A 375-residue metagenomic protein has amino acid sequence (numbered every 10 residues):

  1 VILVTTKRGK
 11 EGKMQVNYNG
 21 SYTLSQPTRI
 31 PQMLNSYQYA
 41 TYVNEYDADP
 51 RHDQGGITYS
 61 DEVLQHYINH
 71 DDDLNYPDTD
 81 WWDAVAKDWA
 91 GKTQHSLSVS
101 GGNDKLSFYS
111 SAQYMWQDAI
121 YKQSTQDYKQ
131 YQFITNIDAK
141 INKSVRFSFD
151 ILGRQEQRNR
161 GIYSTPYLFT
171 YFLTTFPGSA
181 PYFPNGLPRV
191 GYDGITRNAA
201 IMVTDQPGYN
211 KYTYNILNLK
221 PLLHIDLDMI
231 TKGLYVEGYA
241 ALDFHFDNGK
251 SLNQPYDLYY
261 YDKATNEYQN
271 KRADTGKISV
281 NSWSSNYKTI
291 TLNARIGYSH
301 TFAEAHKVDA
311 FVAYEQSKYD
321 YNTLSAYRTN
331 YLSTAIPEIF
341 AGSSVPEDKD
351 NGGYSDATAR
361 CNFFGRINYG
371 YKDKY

Functional and structural regions predicted by a protein language model:
V1-P27, K105-P184, G208-S251, W283-D320 (+1 more regions): Transmembrane beta-barrel strand/turn architecture of Gram-negative outer membrane proteins
R8-S124: Residues embedded in well-ordered regular secondary structure
V16, S343-F364: Outer-membrane beta-barrel signature, preferentially recognizing the C-terminal barrel domain of Gram-negative
M33-L34, S124-Y128, M202-Q206, N253-P255 (+1 more regions): "Short basic amphipathic alpha-helical interaction patches in structured regions
Y37-P77, Y167-N198, N253-K277, D320-N351: Surface-exposed loop/turn segments flanking beta-strands in extracellular/periplasmic regions
D83-K87, S98, Y121-T125, I137 (+6 more regions): Outer-membrane beta-barrel proteins
V99, D356-A357, I367-N368: Replace "in large, NTP-powered and nucleic-acid-processing enzymes" with "in large, NTP-powered factors and other
Y239, A313, R360, F364-G370 (+1 more regions): Exposed, low-structure sequence patches enriched in small/polar residues
